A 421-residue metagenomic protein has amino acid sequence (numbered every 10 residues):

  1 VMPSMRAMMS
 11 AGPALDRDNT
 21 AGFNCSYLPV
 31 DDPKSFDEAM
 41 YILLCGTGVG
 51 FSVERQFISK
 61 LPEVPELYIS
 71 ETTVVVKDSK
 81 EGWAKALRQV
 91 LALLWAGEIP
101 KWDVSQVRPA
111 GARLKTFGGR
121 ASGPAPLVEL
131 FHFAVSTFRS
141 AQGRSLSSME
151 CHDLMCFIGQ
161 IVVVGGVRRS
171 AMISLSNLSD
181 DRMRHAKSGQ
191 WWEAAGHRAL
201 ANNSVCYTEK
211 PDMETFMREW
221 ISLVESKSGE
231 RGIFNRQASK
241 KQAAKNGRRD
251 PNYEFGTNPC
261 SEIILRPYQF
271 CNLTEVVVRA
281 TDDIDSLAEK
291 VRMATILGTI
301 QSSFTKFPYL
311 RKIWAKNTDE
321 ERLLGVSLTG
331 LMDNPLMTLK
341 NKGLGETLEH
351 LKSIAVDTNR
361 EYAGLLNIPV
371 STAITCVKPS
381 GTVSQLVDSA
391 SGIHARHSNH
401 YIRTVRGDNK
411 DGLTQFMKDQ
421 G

Functional and structural regions predicted by a protein language model:
V1-G421: Extended catalytic cores of very large enzyme megasubunits
